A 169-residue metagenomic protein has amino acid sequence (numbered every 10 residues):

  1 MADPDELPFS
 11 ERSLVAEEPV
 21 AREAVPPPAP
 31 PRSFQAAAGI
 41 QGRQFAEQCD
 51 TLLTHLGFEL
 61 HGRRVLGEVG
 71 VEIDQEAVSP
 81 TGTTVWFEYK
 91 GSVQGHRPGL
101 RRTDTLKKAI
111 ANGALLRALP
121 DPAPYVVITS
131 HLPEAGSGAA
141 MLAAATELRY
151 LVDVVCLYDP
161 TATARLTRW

Functional and structural regions predicted by a protein language model:
M1-G57: Interdomain/boundary linker segments immediately adjacent to catalytic/signaling cores
P19, V25-P26, T83-V85, A144-E147 (+1 more regions): Conserved catalytic or regulatory cores that recognize and/or transform ribose-phosphate-containing ligands
I40, Q44, Q48, G70 (+2 more regions): Short, well-structured alpha-helical interface segments that form or flank functional binding sites
A46, D74, E88: Acidic active-site catalytic centers that drive phospho-/nucleotidyl reactions and related ester hydrolyses
D50-Q75: A short acidic/basic microdomain associated with nuclease active sites
Q75-G82: Active-site beta-strand termini and strand-to-loop segments that position acidic
T84-E147: Catalytic cores of nucleic-acid endonucleases
A114, G138-W169: Charged, structured surface patches that assemble and position nucleic-acid processing machinery
